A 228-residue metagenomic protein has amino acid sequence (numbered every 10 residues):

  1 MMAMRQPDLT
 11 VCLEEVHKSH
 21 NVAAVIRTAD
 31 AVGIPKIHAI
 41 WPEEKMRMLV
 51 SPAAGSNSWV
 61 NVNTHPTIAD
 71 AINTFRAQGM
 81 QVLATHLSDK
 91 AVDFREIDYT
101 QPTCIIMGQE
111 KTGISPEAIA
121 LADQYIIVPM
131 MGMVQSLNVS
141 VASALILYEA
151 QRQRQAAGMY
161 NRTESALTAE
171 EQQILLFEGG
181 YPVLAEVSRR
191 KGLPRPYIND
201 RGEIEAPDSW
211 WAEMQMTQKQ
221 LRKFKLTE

Functional and structural regions predicted by a protein language model:
M1-E228: Post-transcriptional modification and biogenesis factors for structured RNAs of the translation apparatus
